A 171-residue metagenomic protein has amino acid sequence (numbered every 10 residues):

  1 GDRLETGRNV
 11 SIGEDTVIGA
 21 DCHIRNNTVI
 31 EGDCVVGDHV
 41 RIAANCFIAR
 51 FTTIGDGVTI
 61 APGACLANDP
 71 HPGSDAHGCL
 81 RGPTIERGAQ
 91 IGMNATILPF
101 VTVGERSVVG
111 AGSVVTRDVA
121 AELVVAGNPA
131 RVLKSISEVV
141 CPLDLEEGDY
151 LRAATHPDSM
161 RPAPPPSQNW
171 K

Functional and structural regions predicted by a protein language model:
G1-D2, G7-R8, G13-E14, G19-A20 (+18 more regions): Left-handed beta-helix
E5, F100, A121, R131 (+2 more regions): Low-complexity, compositionally biased segments
A121-E146: Conserved beta-strand-loop-alpha-helix hinge in the C-terminal portion of ABC ATPase nucleotide-binding domains
L143-K171: Acidic/histidine-enriched, glycine/proline-rich intrinsically disordered or flexible terminal extensions
